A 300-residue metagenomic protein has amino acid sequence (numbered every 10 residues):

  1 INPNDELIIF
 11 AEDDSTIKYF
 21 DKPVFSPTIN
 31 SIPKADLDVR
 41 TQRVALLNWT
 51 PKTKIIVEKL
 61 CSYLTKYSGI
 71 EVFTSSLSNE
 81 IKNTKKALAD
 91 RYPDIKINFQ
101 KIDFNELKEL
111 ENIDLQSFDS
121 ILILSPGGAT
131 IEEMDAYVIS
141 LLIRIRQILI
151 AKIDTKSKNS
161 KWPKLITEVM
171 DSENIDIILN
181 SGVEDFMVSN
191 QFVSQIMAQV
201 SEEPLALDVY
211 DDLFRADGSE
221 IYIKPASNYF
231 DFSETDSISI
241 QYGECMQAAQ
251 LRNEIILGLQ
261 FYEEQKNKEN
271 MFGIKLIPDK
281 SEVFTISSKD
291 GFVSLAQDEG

Functional and structural regions predicted by a protein language model:
I1-G300: Cytosolic regulatory regions of ion transport systems
